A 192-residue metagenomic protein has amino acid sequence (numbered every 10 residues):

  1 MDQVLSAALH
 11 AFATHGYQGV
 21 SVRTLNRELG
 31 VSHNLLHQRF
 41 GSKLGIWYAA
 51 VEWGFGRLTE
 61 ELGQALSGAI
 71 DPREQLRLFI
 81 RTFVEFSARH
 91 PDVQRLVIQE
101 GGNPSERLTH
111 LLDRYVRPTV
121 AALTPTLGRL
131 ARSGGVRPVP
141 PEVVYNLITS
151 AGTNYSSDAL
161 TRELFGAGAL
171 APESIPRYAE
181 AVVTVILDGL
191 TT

Functional and structural regions predicted by a protein language model:
Q3, A11-G45, A49: Helix-turn-helix
V4-F12, F83, I186: Short hydrophobic clusters on alpha-helical segments that form packing/core surfaces in small helical domains
W47, V51, F55, I98 (+2 more regions): Amphipathic, non-transmembrane alpha-helical scaffold segments
Y48-L78, V120-T126: Amphipathic alpha-helical linker/stalk segments
G63-V93, S133, P141-I148, A179: Hydrophobic alpha-helical connector segments
E85, R89, R117-S133, R137 (+1 more regions): C-terminal peripheral helix-coil segments that are non-catalytic and often amphipathic
A88-H110, D158-F165: Amphipathic alpha-helical segments used for helix-helix packing
L96-E100, R114, L147, A151: Short acidic/histidine-centered micro-motifs embedded in hydrophobic/aromatic stretches that mark compact functional
